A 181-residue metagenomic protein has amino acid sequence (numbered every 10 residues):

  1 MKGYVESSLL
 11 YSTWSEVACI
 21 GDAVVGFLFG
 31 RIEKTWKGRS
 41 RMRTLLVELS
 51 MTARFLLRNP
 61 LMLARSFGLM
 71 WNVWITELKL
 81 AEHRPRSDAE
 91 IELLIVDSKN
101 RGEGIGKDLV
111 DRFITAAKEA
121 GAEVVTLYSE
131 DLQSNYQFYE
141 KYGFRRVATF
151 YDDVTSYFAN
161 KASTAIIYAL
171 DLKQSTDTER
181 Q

Functional and structural regions predicted by a protein language model:
M1-S15, C19-G21, F29-I32, S50 (+2 more regions): Active-site rim helix/loop that mediates acceptor-substrate recognition in acyltransferases
T13-V17, F27, L93, A165-I167: Short hydrophobic/aromatic beta-strand element in the GNAT-like acyltransferase core that lines or flanks the acyl-donor
D22-F27, A89: Glycine-rich phosphate/pyrophosphate-binding loop shared by adenosine-nucleotide-utilizing enzymes
T35-D88, D153-K161: Conserved acyl-donor/pantetheine-binding loop and adjacent beta-alpha core of acyl/acetyltransferases and related
D88-A89, A117-E130: Conserved GNAT acetyl-CoA-binding A-motif
L94-V96, S129: Hydrophobic adenine-recognition pocket in adenosine-nucleotide-binding enzymes
V96, G102-T115, K141: Conserved acetyl-CoA-binding loop-helix of GNAT-fold acetyltransferases
Y128, R145-A162: Conserved catalytic-core motifs of GNAT/GCN5-like acyltransferases
